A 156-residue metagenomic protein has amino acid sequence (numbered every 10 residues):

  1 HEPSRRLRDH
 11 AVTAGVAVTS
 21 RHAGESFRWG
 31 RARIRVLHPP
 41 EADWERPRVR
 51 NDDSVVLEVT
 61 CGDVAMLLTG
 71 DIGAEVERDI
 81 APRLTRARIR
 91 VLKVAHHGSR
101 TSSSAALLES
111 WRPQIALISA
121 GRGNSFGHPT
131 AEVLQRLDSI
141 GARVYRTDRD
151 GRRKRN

Functional and structural regions predicted by a protein language model:
H1-N156: Non-globular, low-confidence helical/coil segments that flank catalytic cores
